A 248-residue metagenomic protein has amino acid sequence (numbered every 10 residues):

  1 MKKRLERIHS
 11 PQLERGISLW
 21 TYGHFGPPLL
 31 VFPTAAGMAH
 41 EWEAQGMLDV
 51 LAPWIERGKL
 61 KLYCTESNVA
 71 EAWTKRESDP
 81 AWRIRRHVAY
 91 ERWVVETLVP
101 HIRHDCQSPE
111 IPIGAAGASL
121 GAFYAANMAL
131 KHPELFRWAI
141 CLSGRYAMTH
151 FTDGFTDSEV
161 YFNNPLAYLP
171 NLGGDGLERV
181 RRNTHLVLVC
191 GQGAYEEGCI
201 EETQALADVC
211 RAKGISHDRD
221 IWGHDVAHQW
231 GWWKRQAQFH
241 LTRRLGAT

Functional and structural regions predicted by a protein language model:
M1-T248: Non-catalytic cap/lid and distal C-terminal segments of serine-dependent acyl enzymes
